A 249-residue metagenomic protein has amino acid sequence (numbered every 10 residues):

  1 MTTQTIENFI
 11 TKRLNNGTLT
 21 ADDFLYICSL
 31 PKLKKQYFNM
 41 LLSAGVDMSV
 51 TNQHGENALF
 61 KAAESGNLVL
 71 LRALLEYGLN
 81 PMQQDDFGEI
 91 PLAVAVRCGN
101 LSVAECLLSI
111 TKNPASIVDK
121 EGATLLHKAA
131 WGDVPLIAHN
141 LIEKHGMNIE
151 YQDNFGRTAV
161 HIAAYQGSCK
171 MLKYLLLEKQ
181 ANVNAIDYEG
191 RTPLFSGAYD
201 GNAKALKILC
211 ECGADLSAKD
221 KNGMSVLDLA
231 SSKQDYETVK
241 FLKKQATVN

Functional and structural regions predicted by a protein language model:
M1-A44, Q53-E56, F60, E64: Intrinsically disordered, low-complexity regulatory segments in ankyrin-centric signaling systems
I10, L14, C28-S29, L42-S43 (+12 more regions): Ankyrin-repeat helical core positions
Y26-L33, K61-N67, V94-N100, K128-V134 (+3 more regions): Ankyrin repeat A-helix N-terminal signature
Y37, V69-L70, S102-V103, L136-I137 (+3 more regions): Conserved ankyrin/ankyrin-like repeat signature
N39-V46, R72-N80, E105-N113, N140-M147 (+3 more regions): Ankyrin repeat domain, specifically the short helix-to-loop turn at the C-terminus of the second helix of each repeat
N52, D85, V118-D119, D153 (+2 more regions): Ankyrin repeat boundary/linker residues
